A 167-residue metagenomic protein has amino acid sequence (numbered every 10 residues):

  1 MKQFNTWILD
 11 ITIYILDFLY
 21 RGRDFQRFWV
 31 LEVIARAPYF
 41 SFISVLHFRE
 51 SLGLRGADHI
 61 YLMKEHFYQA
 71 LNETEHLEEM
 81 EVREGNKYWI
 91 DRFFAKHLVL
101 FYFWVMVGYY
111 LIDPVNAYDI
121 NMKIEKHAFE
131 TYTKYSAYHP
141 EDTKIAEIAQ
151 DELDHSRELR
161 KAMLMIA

Functional and structural regions predicted by a protein language model:
M1-A167: Non-heme di-metal
